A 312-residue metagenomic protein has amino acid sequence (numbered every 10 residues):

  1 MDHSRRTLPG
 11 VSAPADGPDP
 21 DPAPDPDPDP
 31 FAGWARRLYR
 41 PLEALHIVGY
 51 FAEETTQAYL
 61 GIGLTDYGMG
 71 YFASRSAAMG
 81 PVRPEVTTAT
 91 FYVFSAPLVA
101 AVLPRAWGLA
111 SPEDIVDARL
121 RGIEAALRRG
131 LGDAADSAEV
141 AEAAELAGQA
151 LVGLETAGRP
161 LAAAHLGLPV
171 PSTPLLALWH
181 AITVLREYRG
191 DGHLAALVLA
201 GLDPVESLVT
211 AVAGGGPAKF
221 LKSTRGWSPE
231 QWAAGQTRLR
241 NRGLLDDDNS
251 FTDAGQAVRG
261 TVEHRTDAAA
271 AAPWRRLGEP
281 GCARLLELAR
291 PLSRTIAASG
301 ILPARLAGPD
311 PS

Functional and structural regions predicted by a protein language model:
D2-A233, A304-S312: Phosphate/adenylate-binding glycine loop and adjacent helical scaffold
R225-P303, D310: Accessory, usually C-terminal, subdomains that scaffold auxiliary metal cofactors
